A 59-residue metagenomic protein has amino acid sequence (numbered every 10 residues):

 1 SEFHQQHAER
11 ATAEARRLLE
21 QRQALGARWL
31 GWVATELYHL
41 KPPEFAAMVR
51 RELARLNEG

Functional and structural regions predicted by a protein language model:
S1-R22: N-terminal acidic leader/helix
R28-N57: Short, charge-rich amphipathic interface segments used for partner binding and complex assembly
